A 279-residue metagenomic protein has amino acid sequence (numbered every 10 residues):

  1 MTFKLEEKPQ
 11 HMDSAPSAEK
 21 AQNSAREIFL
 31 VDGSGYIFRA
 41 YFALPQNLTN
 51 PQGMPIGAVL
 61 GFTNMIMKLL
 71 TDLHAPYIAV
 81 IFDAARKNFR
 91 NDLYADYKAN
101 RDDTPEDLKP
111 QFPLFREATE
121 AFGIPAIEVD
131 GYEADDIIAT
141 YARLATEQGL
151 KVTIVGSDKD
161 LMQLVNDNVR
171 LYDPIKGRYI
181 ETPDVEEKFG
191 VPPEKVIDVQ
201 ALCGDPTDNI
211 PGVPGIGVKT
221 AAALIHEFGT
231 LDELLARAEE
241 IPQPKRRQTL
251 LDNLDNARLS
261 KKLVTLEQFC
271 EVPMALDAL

Functional and structural regions predicted by a protein language model:
T2-A79, D83, F89-D92: Non-catalytic, usually N-terminal nucleic-acid engagement modules in DNA/RNA processing proteins
T2-K20, T49, A99-D277: Extended two-metal-dependent nuclease catalytic cores across DNA- and RNA-processing enzymes
A40-A43, R90-A95, L164-V169, D184: Short acidic, glycine/serine/threonine-rich loops at helix termini
A84-Y97, P113-T119: A short glycine/small-residue-enriched secondary-structure motif
